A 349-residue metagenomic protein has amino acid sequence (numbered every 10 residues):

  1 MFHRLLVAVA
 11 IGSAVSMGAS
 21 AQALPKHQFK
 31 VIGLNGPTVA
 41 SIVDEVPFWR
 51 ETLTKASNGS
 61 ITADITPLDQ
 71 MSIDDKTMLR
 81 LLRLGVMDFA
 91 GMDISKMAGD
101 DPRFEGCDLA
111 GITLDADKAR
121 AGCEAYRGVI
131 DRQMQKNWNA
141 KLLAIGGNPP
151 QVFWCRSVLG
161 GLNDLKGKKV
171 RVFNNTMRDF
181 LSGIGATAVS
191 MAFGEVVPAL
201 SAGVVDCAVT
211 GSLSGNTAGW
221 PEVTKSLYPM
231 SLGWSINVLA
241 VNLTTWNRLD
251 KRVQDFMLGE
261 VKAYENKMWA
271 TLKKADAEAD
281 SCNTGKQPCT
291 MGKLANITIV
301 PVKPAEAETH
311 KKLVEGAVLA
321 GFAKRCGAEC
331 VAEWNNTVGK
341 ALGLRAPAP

Functional and structural regions predicted by a protein language model:
M1-R4: Positively charged n-region of N-terminal signal peptides that target proteins for export
L6-S16: Bacterial N-terminal signal peptides
A19: Charged catalytic and DNA/RNA-contacting regions of genome-maintenance and nucleic-acid-processing enzymes
Q22-K118, V129-P349: N-terminal secretory/targeting leader peptides
